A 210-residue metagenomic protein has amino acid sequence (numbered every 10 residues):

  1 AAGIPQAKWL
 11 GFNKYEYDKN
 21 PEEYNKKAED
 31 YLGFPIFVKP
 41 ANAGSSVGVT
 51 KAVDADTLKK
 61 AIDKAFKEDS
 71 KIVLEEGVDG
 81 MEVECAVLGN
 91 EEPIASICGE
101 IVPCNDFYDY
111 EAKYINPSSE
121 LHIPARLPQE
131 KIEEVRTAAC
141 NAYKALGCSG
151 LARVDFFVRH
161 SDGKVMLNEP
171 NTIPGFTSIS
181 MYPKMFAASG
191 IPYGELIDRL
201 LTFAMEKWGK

Functional and structural regions predicted by a protein language model:
A1-E75, D79-G80: Active-site nucleotide/adenylate-binding loops and adjacent lid/helix of ATP-dependent enzymes
G3-I4, P128-K210: ATP-dependent carboxylate activation and anion-phosphoryl transfer catalytic cores that bind Mg-ATP to form
W9, C85-V87, C98, V154-F156 (+1 more regions): A structural signal for short, well-ordered beta-strand segments
F12, V49-D54, V87-N90, R159 (+2 more regions): Short beta-strand-to-turn element immediately C-terminal to the catalytic PLP-Schiff-base lysine in fold type I
K14, I101-P103, T172-P174: A short acidic/small-residue loop/turn micro-motif
P40-N42, Y114-N116, S178: Short, flexible turn/loop "capping" segments at secondary-structure junctions
S45-S46, E120-H122, S178-Y182: Short small-residue beta-strand/loop micro-motif enriched in glycine and branched aliphatics
V53-T137, G163-M166: Phosphate-binding site of ATP-dependent enzymes
